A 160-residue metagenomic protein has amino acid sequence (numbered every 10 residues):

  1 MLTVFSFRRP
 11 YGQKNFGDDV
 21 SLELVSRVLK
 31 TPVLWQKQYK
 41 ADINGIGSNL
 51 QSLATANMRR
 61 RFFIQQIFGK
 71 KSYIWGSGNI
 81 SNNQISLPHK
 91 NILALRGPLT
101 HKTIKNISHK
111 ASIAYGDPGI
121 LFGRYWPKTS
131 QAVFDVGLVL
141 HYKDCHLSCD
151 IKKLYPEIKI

Functional and structural regions predicted by a protein language model:
M1-C149: Aromatic- and Gly/Pro-rich donor/ligand-binding loops that form nucleotide- or phosphate-bearing donor binding pockets
K152-I160: Donor nucleotide-activated moiety binding/catalytic core segment of transferases that use nucleotide-activated donors
